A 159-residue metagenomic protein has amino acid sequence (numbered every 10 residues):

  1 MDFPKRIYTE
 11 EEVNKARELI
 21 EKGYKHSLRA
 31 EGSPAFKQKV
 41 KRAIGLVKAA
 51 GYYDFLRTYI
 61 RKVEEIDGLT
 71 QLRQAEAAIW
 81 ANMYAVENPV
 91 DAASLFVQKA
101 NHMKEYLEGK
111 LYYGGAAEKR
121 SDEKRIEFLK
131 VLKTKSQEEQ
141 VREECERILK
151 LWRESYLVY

Functional and structural regions predicted by a protein language model:
M1, V158-Y159: Short, solvent-exposed mixed-charge patches
D2, E12-A77, V86, K130-L132: Auxiliary, metal-adjacent structural segments of Zn-dependent hydrolase domains
P4-E11, Y106: Intrinsic-disorder-driven secretion/translocation and chaperone-binding regions of pathogen effectors and toxins
K39-A43, A92, A117: Stable alpha-helical elements in mature extracytoplasmic
W80-F96: Short pre-active-site segment immediately N-terminal to the catalytic Zn-binding motif
S94-L107: Active-site recognition of the HExxH zinc-binding catalytic motif
Y113-I148: Post-HExxH zinc-binding segment in Zn-dependent metallohydrolases
I148-V158: Short, low-complexity, Pro/Ser/Thr/Gly-rich segments in the mature regions of secreted, periplasmic
